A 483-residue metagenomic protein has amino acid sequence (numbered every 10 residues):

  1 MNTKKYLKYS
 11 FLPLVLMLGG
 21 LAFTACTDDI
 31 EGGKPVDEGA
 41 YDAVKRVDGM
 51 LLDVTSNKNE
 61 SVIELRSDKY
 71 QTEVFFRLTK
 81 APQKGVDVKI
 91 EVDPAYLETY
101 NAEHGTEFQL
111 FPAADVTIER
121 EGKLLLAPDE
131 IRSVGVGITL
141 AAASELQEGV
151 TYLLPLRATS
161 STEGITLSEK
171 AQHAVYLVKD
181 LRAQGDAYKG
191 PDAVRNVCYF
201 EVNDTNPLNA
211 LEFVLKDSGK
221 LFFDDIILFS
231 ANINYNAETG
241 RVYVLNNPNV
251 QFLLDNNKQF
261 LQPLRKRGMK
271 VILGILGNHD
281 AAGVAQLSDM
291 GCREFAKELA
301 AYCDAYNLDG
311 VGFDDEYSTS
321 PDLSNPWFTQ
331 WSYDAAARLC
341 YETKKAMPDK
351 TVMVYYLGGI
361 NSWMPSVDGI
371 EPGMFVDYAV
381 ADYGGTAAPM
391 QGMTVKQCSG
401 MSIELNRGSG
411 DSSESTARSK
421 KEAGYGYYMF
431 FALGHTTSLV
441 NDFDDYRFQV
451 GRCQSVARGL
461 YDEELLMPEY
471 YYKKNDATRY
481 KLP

Functional and structural regions predicted by a protein language model:
M1, L16, C26-D28: Terminal processing/anchoring signals of secreted or surface-associated proteins and related intramolecular
N2-L12: Bacterial N-terminal signal peptides that target proteins for export
L12, L16-G20: Hydrophobic helical h-region of N-terminal Sec-dependent signal peptides in bacterial secretory/periplasmic proteins
L21-A25: C-terminal motif of bacterial Sec signal peptides marking the signal peptidase cleavage site
T27-D87, E91-D115, E119-R120, L125-P483: Secreted glycan hydrolases and related glycan-binding modules that recognize and/or cleave
